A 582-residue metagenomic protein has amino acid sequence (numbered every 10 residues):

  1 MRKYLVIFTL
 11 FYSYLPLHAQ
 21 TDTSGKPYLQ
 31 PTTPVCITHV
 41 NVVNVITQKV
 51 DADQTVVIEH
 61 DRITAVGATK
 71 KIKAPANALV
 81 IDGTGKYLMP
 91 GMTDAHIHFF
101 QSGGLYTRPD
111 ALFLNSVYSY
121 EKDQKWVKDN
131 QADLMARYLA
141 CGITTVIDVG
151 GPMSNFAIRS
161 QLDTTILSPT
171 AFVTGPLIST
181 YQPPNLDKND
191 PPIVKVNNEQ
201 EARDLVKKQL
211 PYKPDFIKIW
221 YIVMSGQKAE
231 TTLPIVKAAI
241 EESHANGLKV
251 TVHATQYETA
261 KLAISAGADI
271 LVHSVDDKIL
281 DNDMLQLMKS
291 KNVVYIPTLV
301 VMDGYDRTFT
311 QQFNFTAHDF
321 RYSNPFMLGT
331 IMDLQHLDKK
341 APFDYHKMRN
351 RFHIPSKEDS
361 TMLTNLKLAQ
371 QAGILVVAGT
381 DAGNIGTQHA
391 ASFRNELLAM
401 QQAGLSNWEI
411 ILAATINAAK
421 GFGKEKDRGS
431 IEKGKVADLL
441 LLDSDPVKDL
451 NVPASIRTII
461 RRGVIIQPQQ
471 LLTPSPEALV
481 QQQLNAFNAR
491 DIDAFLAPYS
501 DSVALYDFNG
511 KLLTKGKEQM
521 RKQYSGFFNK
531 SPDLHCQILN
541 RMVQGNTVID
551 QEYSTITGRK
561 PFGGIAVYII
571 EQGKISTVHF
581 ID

Functional and structural regions predicted by a protein language model:
M1-T23: Bacterial Sec-dependent N-terminal signal peptides
T21-D22, P27-L29, T33-P34, V42 (+1 more regions): Histidine-rich, glycine-flanked metal-binding segment
S24-P27, V42-T55, A68-K71, Q388 (+2 more regions): Acidic, glycine-enriched loop/beta-strand segments at the rims of small-molecule binding/catalytic pockets
Y87-L162, E258, L262-A266: Metal-associated gating/positioning segment near the N- to mid-region
K128-A157, S168-P176, P214-M224, K249 (+4 more regions): Divalent metal-dependent hydrolysis catalytic cores, especially in the metallo-beta-lactamase
D204-Q227, V275-A403: Active-site neighborhoods of metal-dependent hydrolases
A489-Y506: Short, well-ordered alpha-helical segments enriched in acidic and aromatic residues
Y506, K511-L512, E518-D582: A beta-strand edge to alpha-helix "cap/lid" segment located at domain peripheries
